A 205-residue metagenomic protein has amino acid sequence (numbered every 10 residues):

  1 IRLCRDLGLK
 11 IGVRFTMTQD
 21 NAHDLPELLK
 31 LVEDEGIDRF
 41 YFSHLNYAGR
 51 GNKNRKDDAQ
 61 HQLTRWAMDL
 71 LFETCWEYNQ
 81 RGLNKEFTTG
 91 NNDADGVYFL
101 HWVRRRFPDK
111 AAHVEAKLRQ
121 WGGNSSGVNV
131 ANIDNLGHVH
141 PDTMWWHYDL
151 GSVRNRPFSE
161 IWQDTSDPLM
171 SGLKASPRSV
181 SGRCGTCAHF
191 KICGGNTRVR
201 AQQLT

Functional and structural regions predicted by a protein language model:
I1-L136, W146-N155: Radical SAM enzyme [4Fe-4S]-AdoMet core and its adjacent flexible, acidic and glycine-rich loops/tails across
H140, M144-T205: Flexible mid-to-C-terminal extensions adjoining Fe-S/redox cofactors in radical SAM and related proteins
